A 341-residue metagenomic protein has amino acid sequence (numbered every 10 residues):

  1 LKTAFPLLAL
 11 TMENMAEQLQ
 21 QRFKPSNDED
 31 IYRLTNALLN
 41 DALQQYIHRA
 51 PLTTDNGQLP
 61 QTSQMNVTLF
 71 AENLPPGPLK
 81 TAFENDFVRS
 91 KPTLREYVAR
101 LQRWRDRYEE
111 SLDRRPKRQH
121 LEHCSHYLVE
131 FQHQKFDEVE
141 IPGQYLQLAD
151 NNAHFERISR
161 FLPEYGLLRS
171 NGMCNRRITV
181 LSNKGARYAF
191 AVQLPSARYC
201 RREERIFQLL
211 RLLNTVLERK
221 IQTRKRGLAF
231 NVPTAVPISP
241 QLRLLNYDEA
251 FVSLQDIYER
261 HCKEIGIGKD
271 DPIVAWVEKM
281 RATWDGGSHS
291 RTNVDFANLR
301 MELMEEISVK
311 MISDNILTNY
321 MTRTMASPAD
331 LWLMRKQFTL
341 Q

Functional and structural regions predicted by a protein language model:
L1-R177, R187-A189: Noncatalytic N-terminal accessory/assembly modules of large enzymes
E138-L340: Conserved ATP-binding subdomain of kinase catalytic cores across diverse folds
